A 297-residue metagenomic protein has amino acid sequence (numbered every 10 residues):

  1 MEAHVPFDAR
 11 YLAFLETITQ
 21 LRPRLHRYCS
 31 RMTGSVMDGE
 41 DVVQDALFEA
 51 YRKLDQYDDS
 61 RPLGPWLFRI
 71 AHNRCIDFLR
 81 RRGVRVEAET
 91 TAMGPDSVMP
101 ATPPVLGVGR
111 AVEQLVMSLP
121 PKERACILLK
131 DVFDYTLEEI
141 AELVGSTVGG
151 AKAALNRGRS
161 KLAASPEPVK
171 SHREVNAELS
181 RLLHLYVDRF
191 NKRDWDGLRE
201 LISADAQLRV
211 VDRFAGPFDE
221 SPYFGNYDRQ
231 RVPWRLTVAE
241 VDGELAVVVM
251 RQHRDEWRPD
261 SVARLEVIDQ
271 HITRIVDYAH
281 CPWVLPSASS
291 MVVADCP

Functional and structural regions predicted by a protein language model:
A3-R27, M37: A short, charge-rich alpha-helical start-of-domain segment used by transcription regulators
F7, Q44-L63, R81-V84, S165-P166: Sigma70-family region 2
L25, C29, L67, A71-L79: Hydrophobic-face residues of short alpha-helical interaction/recognition segments
L25, G39-A50, I70, I140 (+1 more regions): Short, small-hydrophobic-rich alpha-helical interface motif
F78-T102: Short, basic/polar amphipathic helix motif occurring as a linker/hinge flanking DNA-binding modules in transcription
P121-K122, F133-G150: Helix-turn-helix DNA-binding module
C126-I127: A short pre-motif secondary-structure segment
E138, V148-T237: Solvent-exposed, charged amphipathic helical/linker segments at domain boundaries
